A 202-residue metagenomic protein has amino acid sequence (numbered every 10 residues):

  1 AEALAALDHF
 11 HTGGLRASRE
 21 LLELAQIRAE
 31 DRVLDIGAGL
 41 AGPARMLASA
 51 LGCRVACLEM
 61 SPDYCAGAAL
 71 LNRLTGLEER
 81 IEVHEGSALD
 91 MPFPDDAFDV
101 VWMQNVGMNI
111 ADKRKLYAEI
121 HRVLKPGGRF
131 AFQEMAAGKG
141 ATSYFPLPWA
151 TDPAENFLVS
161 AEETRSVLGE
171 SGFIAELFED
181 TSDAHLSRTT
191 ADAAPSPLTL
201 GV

Functional and structural regions predicted by a protein language model:
H11-A29: Conserved alpha-helix/loop element of class I SAM-dependent methyltransferases that forms part of the SAM/SAH-binding
R32-I36, L40-D90: Class I SAM-dependent methyltransferase SAM/SAH-binding core
L89-V100: A short acidic, Gly/Pro-enriched loop at the edge of an enzyme's catalytic core that lines a small-molecule cofactor
V100-D112: A short SAM/SAH-binding and catalytic strip from SAM-dependent methyltransferases
R114-R129: A short glycine-rich, Lys/Arg-flanked "PGG" loop and its adjoining helix->strand segment in the class I
M135-E155: Short, glycine-/aromatic-enriched active-site segment of Class I SAM-dependent methyltransferases
N156-G172: Short alpha-helix
F178-V202: C-terminal helical/coil "lid" or tail adjacent to the Rossmann-like core of SAM-dependent
